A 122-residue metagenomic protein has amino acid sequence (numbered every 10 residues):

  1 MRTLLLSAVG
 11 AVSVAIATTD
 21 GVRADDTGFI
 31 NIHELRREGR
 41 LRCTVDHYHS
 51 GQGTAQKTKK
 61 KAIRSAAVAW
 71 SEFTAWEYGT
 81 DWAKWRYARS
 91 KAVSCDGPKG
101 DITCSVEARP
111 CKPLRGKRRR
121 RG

Functional and structural regions predicted by a protein language model:
M1-L4: Positively charged n-region of N-terminal signal peptides that target proteins for export
S7-A15: Bacterial N-terminal signal peptides
T18-A24: Sec/Tat signal peptide C-region and signal peptidase I cleavage site
D25-G51: Compositionally biased P/S/T/G-rich terminal and signal peptide-adjacent segments that lie outside catalytic cores
T27-I32, T80-W85, K91-K99: Short, intrinsically disordered, charge-biased short linear motifs at domain edges
D46-Y87: Short, well-ordered alpha-helical segments
A92-G122: C-terminal edge-of-domain segments
